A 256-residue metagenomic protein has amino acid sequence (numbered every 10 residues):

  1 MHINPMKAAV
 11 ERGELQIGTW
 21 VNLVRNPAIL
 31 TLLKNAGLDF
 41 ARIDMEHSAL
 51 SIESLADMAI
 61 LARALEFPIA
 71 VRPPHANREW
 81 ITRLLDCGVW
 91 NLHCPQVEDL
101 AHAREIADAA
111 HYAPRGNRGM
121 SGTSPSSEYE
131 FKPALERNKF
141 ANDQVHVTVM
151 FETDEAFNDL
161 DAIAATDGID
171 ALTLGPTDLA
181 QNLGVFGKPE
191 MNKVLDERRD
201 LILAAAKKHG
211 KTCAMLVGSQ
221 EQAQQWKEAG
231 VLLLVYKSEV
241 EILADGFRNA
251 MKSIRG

Functional and structural regions predicted by a protein language model:
M1-I69, H75-A76, D108, V147 (+1 more regions): Conserved N-terminal beta1-alpha1 strand-loop-helix module at the mouth
M1-W20, K132-D143, D200-I202, K207-K208: N-terminal amphipathic alpha-helix/helix-capping segment at the start of soluble metabolic enzymes
G18, A41-R42, H93, T173 (+2 more regions): Conserved beta-strand positions in the central sheet of alpha/beta enzyme cores
I29-T31, N35, V71, A76-W90 (+4 more regions): Catalytic cores of alpha/beta
I52-D86, D108-G116, F140-N142, M191-A214 (+1 more regions): Alpha-helix-loop-beta-strand connector modules within alpha/beta enzyme cores
N77, R118-E130, V145, F151-N158 (+2 more regions): C-terminal alpha-helical cap/extension of soluble enzyme domains
E79, N91-D167, D178-Q181: Conserved anion-binding
N91-I106, L172-Q181, V231-A250: Glycine-rich phosphate-binding active-site loops on the catalytic face of alpha/beta enzymes
